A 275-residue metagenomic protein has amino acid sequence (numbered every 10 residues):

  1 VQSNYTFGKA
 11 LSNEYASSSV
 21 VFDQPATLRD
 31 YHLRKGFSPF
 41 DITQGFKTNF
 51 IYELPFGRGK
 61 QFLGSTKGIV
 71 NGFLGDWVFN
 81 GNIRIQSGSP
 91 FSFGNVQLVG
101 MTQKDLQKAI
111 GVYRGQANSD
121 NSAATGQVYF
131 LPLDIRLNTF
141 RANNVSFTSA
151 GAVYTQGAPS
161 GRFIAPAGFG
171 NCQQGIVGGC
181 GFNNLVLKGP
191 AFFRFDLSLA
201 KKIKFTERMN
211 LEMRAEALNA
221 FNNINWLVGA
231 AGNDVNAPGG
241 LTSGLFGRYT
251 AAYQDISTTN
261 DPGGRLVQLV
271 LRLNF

Functional and structural regions predicted by a protein language model:
V1-F275: Short, solvent-exposed micro-motifs at the edges of structured domains
